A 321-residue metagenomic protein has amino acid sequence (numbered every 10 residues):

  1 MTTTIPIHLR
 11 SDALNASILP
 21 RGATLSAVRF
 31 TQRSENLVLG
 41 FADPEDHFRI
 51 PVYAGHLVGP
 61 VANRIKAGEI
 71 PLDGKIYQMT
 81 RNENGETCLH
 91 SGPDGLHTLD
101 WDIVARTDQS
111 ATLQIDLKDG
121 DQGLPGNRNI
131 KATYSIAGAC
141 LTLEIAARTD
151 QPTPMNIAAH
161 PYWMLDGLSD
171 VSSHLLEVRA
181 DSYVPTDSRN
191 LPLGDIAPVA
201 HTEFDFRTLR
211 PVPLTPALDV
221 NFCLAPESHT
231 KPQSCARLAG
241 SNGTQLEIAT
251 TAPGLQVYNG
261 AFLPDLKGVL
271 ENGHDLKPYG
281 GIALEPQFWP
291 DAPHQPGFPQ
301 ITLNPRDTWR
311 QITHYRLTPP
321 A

Functional and structural regions predicted by a protein language model:
M1-A321: An exposed, glycine/acidic-rich loop-and-rim segment of catalytic or binding clefts
